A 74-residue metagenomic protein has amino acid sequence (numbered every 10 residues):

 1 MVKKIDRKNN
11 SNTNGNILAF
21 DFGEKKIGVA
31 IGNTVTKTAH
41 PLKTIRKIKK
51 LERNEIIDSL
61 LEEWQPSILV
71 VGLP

Functional and structural regions predicted by a protein language model:
M1-L18, K25, A30-P74: Phosphate- and other anionic-substrate recognition elements at nucleic-acid/protein interfaces
